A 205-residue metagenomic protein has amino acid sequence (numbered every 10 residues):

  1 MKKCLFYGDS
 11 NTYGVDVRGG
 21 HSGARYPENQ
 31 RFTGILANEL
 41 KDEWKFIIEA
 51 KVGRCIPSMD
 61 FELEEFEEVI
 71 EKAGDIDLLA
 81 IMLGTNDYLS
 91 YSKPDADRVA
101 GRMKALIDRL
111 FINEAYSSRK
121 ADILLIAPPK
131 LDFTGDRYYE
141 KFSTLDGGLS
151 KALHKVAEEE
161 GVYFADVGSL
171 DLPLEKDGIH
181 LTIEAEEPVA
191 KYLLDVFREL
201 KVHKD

Functional and structural regions predicted by a protein language model:
M1-A50, E68-E71, E187: Serine-esterase "nucleophile elbow" of acetyl-processing enzymes
N11, R18, G53, N86 (+1 more regions): Residue-level marker for beta-strand->alpha-helix junctions and adjacent short loops that shape enzyme
T12, K51-I56, L172: Short active-site-proximal "capping" loops at secondary-structure junctions
G14-V15, I56-P57, L89, F133-T134: Glycine/Thr-rich phosphate-binding loops of Rossmann-like dinucleotide-binding domains
P27, D60-F61, G101: Conserved phosphate-coordination/catalytic loops
C55-E64: Structural motif
E64-D205: Alpha-helical cap/lid subdomain in secreted, periplasmic, or secretory-pathway luminal O-acyl-processing enzymes
